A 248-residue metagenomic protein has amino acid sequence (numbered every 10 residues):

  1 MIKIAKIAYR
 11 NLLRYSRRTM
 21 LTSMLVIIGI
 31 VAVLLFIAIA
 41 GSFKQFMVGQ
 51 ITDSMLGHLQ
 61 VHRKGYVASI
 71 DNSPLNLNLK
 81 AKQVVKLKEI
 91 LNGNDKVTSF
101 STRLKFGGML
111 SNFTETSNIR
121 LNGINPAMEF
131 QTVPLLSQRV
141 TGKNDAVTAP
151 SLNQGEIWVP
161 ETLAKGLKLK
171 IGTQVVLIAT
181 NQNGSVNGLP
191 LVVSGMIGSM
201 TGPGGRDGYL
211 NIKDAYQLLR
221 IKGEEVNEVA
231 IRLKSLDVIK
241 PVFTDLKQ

Functional and structural regions predicted by a protein language model:
M1-K6: Short, membrane-interfacial amphipathic segments enriched in basic
R17-K44: Short, strongly hydrophobic transmembrane alpha-helices
I37-R120, D145-P150: Hydrophobic, regular-secondary-structure patches
K105, A127, T162, K213-D214: Alpha-helix/helix-capping structural signal
R120-L167: Short beta-strand boundary microenvironments
T180-Q248: Mechanotransmission and gating elements of multispan inner-membrane complexes involved in transport and envelope
